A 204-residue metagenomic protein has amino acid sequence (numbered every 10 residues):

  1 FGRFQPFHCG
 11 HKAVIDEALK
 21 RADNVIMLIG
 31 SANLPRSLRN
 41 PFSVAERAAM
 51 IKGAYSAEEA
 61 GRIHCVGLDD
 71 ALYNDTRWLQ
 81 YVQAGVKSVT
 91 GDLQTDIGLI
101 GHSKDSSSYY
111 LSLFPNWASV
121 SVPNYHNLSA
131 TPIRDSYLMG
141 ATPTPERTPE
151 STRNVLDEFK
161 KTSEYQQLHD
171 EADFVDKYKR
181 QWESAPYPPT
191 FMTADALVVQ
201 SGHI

Functional and structural regions predicted by a protein language model:
F1-A185: Nucleotidyltransferase catalytic core that binds NTPs
Q181-I204: Conserved N-terminal beta-strand and adjoining loop/helix that marks the start of the Nudix/MutT-like hydrolase domain
